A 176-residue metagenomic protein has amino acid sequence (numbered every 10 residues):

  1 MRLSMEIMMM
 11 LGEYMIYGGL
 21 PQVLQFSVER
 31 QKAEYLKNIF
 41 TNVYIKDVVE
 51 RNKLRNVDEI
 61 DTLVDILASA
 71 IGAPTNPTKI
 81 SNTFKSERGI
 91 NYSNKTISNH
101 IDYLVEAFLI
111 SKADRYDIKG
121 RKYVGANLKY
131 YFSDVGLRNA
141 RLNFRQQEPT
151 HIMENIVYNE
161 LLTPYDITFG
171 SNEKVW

Functional and structural regions predicted by a protein language model:
M1-G19: Amphipathic alpha-helical segments of the small helical/lid subdomains adjacent to P-loop NTPase cores
L24-W176: Accessory nucleic acid-recognition modules appended to NTPase machines
